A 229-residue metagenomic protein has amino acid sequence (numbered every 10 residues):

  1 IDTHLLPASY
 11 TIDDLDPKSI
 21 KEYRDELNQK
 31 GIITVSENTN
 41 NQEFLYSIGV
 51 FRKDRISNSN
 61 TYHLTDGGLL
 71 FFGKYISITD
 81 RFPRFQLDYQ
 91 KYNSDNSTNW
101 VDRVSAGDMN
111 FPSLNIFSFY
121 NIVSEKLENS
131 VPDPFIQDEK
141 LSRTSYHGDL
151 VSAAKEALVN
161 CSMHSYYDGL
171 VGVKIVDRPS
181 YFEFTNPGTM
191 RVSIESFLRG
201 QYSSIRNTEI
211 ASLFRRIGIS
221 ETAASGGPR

Functional and structural regions predicted by a protein language model:
I1-G169, D177, F182, G188-S204 (+2 more regions): Active-site helix-to-loop segments that bind/position phosphate- or nucleotide-bearing substrates and donors across
